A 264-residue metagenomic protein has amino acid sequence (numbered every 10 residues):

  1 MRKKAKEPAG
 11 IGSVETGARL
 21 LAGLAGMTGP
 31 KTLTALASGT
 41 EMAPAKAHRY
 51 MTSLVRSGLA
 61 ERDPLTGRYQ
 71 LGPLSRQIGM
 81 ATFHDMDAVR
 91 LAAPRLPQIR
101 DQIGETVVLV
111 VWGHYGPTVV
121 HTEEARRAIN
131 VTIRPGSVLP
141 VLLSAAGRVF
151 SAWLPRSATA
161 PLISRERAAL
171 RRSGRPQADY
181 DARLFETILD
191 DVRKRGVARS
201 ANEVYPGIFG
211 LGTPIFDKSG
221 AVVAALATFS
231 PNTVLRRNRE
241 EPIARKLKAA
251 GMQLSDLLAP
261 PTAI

Functional and structural regions predicted by a protein language model:
M1-V89, M252-P260: N-terminal helix-turn-helix
A5-K6, R236-I264: Charge-rich, low-complexity intrinsically disordered segments
G23, G39, Y50, L91-Q102 (+6 more regions): Amphipathic alpha-helical regulatory segments at dimerization interfaces that relay allosteric signals between sensory
P64, W112, D217-K218: Short, acidic, Ser/Thr-enriched surface-loop or helix-capping motifs
M80-A128, P155-R156: All-alpha effector-binding/dimerization core of bacterial HTH-type transcriptional repressors
I129-V204: Short, solvent-exposed recognition segments
P176-A250: Extended hydrophobic
